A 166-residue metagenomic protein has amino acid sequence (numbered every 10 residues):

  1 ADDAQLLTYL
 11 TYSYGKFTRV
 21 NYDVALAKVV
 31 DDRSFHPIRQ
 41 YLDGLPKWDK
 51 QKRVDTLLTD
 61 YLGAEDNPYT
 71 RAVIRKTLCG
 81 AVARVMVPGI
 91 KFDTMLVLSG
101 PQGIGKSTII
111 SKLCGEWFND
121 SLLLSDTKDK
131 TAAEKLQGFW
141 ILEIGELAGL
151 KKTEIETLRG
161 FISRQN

Functional and structural regions predicted by a protein language model:
A1-G44: Long, basic/Gly/Ser/Thr-rich N-terminal segments that mediate initial subcellular attachment or targeting
L26-G138: P-loop NTPase catalytic core of nucleic-acid-dependent motor ATPases
R53-T56, T153, T157: Generic alpha-helical secondary structure signal
V73, K152-T153: Charged, alpha-helix-enriched surfaces in structured cytosolic catalytic cores of large nucleotide-utilizing machines
G138-I141, Q165-N166: Loop/turn-to-beta-strand initiation segments
G145-E146: Walker B catalytic acidic pair
G149: Residues immediately C-terminal
I155-N166: Conserved catalytic/switch belt of AAA+ P-loop NTPases
